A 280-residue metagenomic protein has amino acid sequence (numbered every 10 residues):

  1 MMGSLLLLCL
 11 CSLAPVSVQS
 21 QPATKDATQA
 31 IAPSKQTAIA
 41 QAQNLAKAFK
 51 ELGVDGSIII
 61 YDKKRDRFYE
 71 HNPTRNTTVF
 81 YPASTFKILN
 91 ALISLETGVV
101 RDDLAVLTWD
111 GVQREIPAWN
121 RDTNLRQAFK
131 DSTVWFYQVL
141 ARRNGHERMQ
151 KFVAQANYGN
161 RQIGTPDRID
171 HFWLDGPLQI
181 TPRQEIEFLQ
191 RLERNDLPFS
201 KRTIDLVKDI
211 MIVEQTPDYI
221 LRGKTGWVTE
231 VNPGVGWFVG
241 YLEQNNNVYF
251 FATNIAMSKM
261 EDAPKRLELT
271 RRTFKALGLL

Functional and structural regions predicted by a protein language model:
G3-S12: Bacterial N-terminal signal peptides
Q21-A48, L52, V79, R142-E147 (+2 more regions): Structured C-terminal helix/loop/strand segments within mature extracytoplasmic catalytic/sensor domains
E51-D62: Short N-terminal helix-loop-first-beta-strand/juxtamembrane motif that initiates sensory/input modules
K63-T77: Short, conserved catalytic-motif segment at the N-terminal edge
V79-D103, A128, E185, F251: Active-site SXXK
E96-G111, F199-I204: Short, well-structured active-site flanking segments
P117, N124-L125, V139-L189: Mid-domain, small-residue-enriched loop/turn segments at the edges of structured enzyme/sensor domains
